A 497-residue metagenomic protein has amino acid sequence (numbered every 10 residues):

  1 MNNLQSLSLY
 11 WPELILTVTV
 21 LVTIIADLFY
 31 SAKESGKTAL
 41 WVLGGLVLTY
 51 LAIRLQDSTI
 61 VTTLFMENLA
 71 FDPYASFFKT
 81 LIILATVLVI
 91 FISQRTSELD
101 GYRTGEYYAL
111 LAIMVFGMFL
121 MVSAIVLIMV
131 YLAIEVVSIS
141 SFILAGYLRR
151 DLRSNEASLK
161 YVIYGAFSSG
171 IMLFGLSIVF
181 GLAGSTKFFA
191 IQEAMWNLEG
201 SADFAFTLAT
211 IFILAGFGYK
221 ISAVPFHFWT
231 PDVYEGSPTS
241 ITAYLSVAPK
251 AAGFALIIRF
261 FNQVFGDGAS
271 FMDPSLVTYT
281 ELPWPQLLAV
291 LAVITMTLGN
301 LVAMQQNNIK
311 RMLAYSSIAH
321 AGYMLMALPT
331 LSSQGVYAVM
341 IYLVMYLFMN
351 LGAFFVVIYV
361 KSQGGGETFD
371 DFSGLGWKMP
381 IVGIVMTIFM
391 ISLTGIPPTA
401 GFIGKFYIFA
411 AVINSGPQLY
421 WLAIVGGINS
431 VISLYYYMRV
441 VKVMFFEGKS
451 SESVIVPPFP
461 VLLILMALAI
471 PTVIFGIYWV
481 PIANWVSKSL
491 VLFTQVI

Functional and structural regions predicted by a protein language model:
M1-I497: Alpha-helical transmembrane segments of multi-pass membrane proteins predominantly involved in bioenergetics
